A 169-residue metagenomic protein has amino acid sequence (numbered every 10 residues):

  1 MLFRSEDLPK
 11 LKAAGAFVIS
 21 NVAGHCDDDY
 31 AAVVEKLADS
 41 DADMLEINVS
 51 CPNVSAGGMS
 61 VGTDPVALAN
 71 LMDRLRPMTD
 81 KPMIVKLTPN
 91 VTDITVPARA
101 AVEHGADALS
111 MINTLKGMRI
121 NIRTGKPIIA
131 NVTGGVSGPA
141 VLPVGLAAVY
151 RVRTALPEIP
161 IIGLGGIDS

Functional and structural regions predicted by a protein language model:
M1-L2: Short, small-residue-biased leader/transition segments that mark boundaries at the very start of proteins
S5-E6, K12: A short, N-terminal amphipathic alpha-helix
E6-D7, A155: Generic structural signal for bulky hydrophobic/aromatic residues embedded in well-ordered secondary structure
K10-L11, F17: Helix C-cap/alpha-to-beta connector motif
A13, H25-G163, S169: Alpha/beta enzyme core
